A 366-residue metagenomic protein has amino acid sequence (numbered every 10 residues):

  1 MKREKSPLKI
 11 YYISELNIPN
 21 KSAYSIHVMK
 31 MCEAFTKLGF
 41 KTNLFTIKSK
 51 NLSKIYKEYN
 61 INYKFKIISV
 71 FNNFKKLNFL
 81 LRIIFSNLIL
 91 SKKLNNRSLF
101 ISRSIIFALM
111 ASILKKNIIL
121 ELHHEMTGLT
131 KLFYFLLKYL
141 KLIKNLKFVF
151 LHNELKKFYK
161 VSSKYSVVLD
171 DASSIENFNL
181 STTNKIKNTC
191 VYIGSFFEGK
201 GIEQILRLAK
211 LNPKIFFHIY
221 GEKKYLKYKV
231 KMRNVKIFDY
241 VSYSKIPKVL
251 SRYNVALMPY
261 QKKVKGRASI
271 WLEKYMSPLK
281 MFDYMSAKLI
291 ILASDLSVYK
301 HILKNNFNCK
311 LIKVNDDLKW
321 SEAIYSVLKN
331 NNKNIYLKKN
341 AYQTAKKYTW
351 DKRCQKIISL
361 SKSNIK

Functional and structural regions predicted by a protein language model:
M1-L52, N95, K147-V149, D170 (+1 more regions): N-terminal subdomain of nucleotide-sugar transferases
Y11-I13, S173, T182-K200, I205-K210 (+2 more regions): Conserved donor-binding/catalytic core segment of Leloir-type glycosyltransferases
S14-S22, A34-R82, L155-K160, E222-Y225 (+1 more regions): N-terminal strand-loop element at the rim of the active site of nucleotide-sugar-dependent glycosyltransferases
T127, L142-L180: Donor nucleotide-sugar binding/catalytic pocket of nucleotide-sugar-dependent glycosyltransferases
K200, S244-V249, N254-D283, A293-H301: Nucleotide-sugar-dependent
Y220-G221, L226-V255, K265: Nucleotide-activated donor-binding/catalytic signature segment of Leloir-type glycosyltransferases, i.e., the conserved
P278, N305-N306, K310-D317, S326-N331: Conserved acidic donor-binding segment of nucleotide-sugar-dependent glycosyltransferases
S326, K333-K347, S359: A short, well-ordered alpha-helix in the C-terminal region of glycosyltransferases
